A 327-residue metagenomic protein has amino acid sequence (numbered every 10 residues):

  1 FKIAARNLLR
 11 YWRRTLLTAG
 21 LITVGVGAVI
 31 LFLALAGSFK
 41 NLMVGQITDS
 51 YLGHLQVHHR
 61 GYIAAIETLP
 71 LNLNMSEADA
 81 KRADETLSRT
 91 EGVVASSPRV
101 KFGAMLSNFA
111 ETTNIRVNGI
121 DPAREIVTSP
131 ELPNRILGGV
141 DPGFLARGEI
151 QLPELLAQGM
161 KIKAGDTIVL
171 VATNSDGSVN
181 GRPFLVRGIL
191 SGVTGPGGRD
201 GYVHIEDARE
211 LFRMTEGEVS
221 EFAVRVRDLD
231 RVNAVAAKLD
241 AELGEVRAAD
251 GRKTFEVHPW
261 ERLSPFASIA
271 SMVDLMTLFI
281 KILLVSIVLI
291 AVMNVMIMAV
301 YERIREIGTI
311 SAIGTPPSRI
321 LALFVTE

Functional and structural regions predicted by a protein language model:
F1-L9: A short amphipathic helical element positioned immediately N-terminal to and/or at the very start of a transmembrane
W12-F39, S271-E306: Hydrophobic alpha-helical transmembrane segments of multi-pass inner-membrane transport and secretion
G27-R116, V140-L145: Hydrophobic, regular-secondary-structure patches
A65-L73, P122, S191-V193, V224-V232 (+1 more regions): Structural beta->alpha junctions
R82-L185, E210-M214: Short acidic/glycine-enriched loop/turn elements at secondary-structure junctions
L155, I162-D250: Basic-flanked hydrophobic alpha-helices used for secretion and membrane insertion
V235-K238, E242-L289, Y301: Peri-transmembrane interface segments
I297, E306-E327: Transmembrane alpha-helical interface segments in multi-pass membrane proteins
